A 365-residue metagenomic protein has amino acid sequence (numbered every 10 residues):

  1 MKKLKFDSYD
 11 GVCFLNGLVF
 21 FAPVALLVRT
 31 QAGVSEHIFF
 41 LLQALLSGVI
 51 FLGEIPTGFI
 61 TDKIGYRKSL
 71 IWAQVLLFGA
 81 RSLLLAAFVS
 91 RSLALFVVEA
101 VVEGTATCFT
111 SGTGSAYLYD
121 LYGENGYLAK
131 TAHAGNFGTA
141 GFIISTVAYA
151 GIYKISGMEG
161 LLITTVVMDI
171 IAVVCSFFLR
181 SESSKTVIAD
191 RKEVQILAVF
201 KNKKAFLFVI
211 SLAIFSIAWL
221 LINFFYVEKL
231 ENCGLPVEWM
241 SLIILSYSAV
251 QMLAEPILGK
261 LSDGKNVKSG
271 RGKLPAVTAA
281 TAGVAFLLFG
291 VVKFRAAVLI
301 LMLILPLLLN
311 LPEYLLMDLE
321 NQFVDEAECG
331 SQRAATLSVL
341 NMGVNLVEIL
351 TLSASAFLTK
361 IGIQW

Functional and structural regions predicted by a protein language model:
M1-K3, R180-S211: Juxtamembrane intracellular "pre-TM" segments in multi-pass secondary transporters
M1-L52, K204-Y247, N341: Helix-loop boundary and gating motifs at the non-cytosolic
L52-V89: Conserved MFS/SLC helix-loop-helix module at the cytosolic interface between two early adjacent transmembrane helices
E54-Y66, Y153, L253-S269, T359: Helix-to-loop junctions at the C-terminal end of transmembrane segments in multipass secondary transporters
V75-R91, A280-K293: C-terminal ends and interior cores of transmembrane alpha-helices in multi-pass membrane transporters/permeases
V101-T139: Cytoplasmic helix-loop-helix junction between adjacent transmembrane helices in 12-TM secondary transporters
G160-F178, W365: Symmetry-related core transmembrane helices of the 12-TM Major Facilitator Superfamily/SLC fold
S269-E313: C-terminal transmembrane helical hairpin of 12-TM major facilitator-type secondary transporters
